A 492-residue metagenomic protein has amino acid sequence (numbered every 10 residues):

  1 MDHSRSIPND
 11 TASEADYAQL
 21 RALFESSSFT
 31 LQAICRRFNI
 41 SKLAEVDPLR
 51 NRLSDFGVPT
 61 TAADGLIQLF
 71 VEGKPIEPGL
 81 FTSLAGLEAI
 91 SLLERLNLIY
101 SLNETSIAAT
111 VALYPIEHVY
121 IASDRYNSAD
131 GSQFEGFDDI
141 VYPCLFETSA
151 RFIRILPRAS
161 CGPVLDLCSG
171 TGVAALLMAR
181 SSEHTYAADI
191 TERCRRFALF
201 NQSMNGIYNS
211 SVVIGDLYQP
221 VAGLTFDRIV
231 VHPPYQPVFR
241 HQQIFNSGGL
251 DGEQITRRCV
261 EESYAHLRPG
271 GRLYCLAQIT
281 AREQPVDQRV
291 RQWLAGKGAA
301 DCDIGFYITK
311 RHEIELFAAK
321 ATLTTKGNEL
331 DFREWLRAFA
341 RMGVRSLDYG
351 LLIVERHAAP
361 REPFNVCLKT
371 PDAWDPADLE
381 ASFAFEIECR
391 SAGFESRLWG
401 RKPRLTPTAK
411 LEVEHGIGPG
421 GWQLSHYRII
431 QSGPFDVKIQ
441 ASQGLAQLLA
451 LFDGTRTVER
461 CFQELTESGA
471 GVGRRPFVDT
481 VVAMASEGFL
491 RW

Functional and structural regions predicted by a protein language model:
D2-G65, E104, A129-G131, A359-A450 (+2 more regions): Acidic, low-complexity/disordered tracts enriched in E/D and polar residues
A62-T110, A150-P157, G162-L167, V354 (+1 more regions): Long, charge-rich, low-complexity alpha-helical segments
Y100-V164, S169-L177, S181: SAM-dependent Rossmann-like transferase core, predominantly class I methyltransferases with a strong bias toward
F146-V231, P237, T280: Conserved SAM/SAH cofactor-binding pocket of Class I
E192-R193, V231-C259: Mobile active-site "lid"/loop adjacent to the S-adenosyl-L-methionine
G252-Y307: Conserved Class I SAM-dependent methyltransferase catalytic core
E313-E386: Flexible, glycine-/basic-rich loop-and-beta segments that form/coincide with the SAM-dependent methyltransferase
